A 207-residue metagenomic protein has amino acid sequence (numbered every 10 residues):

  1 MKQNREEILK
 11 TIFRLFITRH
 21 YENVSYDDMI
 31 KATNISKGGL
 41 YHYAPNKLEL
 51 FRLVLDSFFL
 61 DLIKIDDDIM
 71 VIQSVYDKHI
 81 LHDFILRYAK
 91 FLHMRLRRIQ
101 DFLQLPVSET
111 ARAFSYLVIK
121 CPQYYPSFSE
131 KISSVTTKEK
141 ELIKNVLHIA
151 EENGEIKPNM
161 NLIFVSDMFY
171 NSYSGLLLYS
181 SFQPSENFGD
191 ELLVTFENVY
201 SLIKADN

Functional and structural regions predicted by a protein language model:
Q3, E7, T11, L15-S57 (+2 more regions): Helix-turn-helix
T11-T18, I65-D68, F114, V118 (+2 more regions): Solvent-exposed, amphipathic alpha-helical segments
K47, V54, F58, L62 (+6 more regions): Hydrophobic/aromatic residues within well-ordered alpha-helical segments
D67-E109, S166-F169: Hydrophobic alpha-helical connector segments
L86-R98, E141, N145-E152, D167-N207: C-terminal peripheral helix-coil segments that are non-catalytic and often amphipathic
P106-P122, P126-E152, F164: Amphipathic alpha-helical packing segments from all-alpha helical-bundle domains
P158, L162-S166: Membrane-interface starts of transmembrane alpha-helices
